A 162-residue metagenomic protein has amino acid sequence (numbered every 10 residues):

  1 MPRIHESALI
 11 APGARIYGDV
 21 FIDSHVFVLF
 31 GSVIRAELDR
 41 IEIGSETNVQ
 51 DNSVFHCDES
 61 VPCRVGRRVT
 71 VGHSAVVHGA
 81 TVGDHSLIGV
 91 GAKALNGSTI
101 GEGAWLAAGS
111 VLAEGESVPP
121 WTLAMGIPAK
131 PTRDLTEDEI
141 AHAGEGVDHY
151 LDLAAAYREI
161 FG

Functional and structural regions predicted by a protein language model:
R3, A11, V61-V76, K93 (+1 more regions): C-terminal segments of enzyme domains that contribute to small-molecule binding surfaces
E6, A11-P12, Y17-G18, D23-S24 (+15 more regions): Left-handed beta-helix
R40: Phosphate/pyrophosphate-binding betaalpha-module
